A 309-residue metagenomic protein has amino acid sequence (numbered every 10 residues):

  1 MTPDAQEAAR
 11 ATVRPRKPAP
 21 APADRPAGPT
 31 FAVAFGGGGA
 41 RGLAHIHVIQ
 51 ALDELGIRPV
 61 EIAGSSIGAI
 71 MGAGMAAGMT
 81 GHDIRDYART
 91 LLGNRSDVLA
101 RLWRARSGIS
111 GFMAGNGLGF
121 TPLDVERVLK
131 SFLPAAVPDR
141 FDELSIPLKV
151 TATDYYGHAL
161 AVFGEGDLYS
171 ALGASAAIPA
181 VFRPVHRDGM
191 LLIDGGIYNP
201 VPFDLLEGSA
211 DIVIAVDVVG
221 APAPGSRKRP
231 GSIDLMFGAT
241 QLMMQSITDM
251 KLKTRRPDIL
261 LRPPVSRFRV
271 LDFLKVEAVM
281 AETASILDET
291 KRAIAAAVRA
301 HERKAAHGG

Functional and structural regions predicted by a protein language model:
M1-S65, A73-G309: Patatin-like phospholipase
